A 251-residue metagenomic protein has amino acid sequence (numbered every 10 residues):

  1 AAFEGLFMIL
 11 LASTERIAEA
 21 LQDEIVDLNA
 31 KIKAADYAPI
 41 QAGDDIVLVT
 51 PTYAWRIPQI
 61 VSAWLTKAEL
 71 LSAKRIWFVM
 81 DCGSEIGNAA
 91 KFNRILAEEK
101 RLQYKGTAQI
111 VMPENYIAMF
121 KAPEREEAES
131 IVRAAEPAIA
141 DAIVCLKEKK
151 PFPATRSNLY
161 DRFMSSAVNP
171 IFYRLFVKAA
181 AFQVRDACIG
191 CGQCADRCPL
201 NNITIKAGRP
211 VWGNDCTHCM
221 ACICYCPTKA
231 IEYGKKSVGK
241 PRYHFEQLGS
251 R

Functional and structural regions predicted by a protein language model:
F3-E4, I9-I32, A42-V49, W55-I171 (+2 more regions): FMN-binding flavodoxin-like domain, especially the glycine-rich phosphate-binding loop
A35-D36: Short acidic active-site motifs
P51-T52, D81, P199, P227: Short glycine-/small-residue-rich Rossmann-like dinucleotide-binding loops
E124, W212-G213: Short helix/strand-bridging catalytic loops that position acidic/His residues to coordinate divalent metals and engage
N158-G190, D196: A mid-sequence, solvent-exposed acidic-amphipathic segment
Q183-V184, I189-V211, T217, A221-V238: Iron-sulfur cluster-binding cysteine motifs and their immediate structural context in ferredoxin-like electron-transfer
